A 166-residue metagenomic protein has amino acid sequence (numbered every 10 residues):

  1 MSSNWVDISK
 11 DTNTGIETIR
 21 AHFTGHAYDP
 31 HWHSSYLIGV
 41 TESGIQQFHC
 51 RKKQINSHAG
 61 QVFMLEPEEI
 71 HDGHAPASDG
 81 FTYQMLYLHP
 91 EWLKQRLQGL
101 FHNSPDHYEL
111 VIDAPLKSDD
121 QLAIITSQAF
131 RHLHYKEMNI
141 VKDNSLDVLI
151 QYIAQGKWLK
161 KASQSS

Functional and structural regions predicted by a protein language model:
W5-D106, Y135: N-terminal regulatory/effector-sensing and dimerization cores that precede helix-turn-helix DNA-binding domains
H102-S166: Amphipathic alpha-helical segments enriched in hydrophobic/aromatic residues interleaved with Lys/Arg
